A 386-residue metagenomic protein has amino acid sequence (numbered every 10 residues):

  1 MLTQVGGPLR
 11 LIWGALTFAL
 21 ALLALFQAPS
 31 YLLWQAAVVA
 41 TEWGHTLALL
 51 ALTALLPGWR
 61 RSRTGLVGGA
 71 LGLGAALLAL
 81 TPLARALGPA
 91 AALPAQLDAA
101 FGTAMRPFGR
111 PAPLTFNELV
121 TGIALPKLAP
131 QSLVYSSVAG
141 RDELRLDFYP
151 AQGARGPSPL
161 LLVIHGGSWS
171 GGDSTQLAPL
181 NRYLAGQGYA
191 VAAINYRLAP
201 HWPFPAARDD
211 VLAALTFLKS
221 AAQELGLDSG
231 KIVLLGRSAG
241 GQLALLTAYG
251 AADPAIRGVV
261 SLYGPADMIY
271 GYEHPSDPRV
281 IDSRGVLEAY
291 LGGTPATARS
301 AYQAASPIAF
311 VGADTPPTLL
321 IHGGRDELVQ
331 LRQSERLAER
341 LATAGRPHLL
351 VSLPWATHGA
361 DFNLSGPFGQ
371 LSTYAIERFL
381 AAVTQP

Functional and structural regions predicted by a protein language model:
L2-R10, G14-L32, I321, L331-P386: C-terminal catalytic histidine-bearing segment of alpha/beta-hydrolase fold enzymes
L23-L49, A104-R155: N-terminal cap/lid segment of alpha/beta-hydrolase-fold proteins
L97-F116, L245-S300: Hydrolase active-site cap/lid region
P157-G167: Short beta-strand element of the alpha/beta-hydrolase
T175-A192: Short amphipathic alpha-helix adjacent to the substrate-entry channel of hydrolases
P203-Q223: Alpha/beta-hydrolase active-site loop
K219-L234: Gly/Ser-rich "nucleophile elbow"/oxyanion-hole loop immediately N-terminal to the catalytic nucleophile in hydrolases
D314, L320-H322, D326: Short beta-strand/loop motif that positions the catalytic acidic residue of the alpha/beta-hydrolase fold
